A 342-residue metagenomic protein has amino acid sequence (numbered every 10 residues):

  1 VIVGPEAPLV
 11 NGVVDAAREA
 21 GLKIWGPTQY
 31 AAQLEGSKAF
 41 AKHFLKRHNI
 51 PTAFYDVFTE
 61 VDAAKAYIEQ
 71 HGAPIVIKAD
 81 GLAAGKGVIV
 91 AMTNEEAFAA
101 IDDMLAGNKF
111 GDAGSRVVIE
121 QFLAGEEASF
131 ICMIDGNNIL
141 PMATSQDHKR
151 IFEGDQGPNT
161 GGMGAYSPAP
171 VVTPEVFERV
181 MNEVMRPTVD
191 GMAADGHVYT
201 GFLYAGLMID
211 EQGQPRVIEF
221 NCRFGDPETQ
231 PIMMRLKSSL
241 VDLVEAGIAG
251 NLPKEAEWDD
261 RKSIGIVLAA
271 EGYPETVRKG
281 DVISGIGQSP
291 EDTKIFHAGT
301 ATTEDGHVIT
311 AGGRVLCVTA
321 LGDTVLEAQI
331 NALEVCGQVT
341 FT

Functional and structural regions predicted by a protein language model:
I2-S37, N49-F58: A short, GP-enriched loop/loop-strand-helix hinge that lies immediately N-terminal to, or at the N-terminal rim
A31-F44, N94: Rossmann-fold NAD(P)-binding glycine/threonine-rich loop
G72-N94, I232: Conserved anion/nucleotide-ligand pocket segment
G85-G87, I264, G312-C317: Short amphipathic alpha-helical segments
G87, A91-Q230: Internal nucleotide-binding/catalytic subdomain
V180-L203, N221-D292, T303: Active-site "cap" helix and flanking loop/linker of ATP-utilizing ligase/carboxylase catalytic domains
T300-D305, T310-T342: Generic C-terminus detector
